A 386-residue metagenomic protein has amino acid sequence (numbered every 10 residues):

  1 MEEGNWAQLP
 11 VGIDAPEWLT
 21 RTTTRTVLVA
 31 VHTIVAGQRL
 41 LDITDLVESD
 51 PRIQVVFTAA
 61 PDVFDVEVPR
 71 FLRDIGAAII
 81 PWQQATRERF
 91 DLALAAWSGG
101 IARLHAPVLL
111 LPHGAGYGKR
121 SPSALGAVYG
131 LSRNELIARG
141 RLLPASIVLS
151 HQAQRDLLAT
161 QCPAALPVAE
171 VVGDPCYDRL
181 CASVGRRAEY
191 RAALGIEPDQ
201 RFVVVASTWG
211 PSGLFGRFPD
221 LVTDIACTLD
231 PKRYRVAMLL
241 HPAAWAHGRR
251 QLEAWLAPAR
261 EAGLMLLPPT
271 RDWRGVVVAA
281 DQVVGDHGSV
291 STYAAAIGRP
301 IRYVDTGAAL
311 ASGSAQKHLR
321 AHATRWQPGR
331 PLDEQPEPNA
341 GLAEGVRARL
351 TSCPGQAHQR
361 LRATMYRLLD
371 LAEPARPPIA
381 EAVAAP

Functional and structural regions predicted by a protein language model:
M1-P81, I379-P386: N-terminal pre-catalytic "stem/leader" segment of glycosyltransferase-like enzymes
E2-V11, G116, S121-A124, L131-F215: A nucleotide-sugar donor-handling region in carbohydrate enzymes
A36-P51, P175-A254, C353-Q359, A363 (+2 more regions): Conserved catalytic-core segment of nucleotide-activated headgroup transferases in glycan assembly
F64-L136: Extended catalytic core of nucleotide-activated donor transferases of GT-like folds
S98, A106-P112, P268-G313: A donor-sugar binding/catalytic signature common to diverse glycosyltransferases and related nucleotide-sugar
R250-P269: Nucleotide-activated donor-binding/catalytic signature segment of Leloir-type glycosyltransferases, i.e., the conserved
S289-R349: Catalytic binding pocket for nucleotide-activated donors in carbohydrate/polymer assembly enzymes
Q327-P386: C-terminal amphipathic helix plus adjacent low-complexity, charged tail appended to glycosyltransferase catalytic
